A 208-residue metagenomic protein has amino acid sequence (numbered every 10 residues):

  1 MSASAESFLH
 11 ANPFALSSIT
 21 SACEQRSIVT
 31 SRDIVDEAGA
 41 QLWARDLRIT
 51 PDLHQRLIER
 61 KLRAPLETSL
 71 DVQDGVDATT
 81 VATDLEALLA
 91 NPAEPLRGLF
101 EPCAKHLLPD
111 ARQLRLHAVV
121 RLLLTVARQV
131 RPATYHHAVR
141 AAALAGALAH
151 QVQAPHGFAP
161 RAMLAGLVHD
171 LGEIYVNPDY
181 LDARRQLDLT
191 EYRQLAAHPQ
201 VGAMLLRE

Functional and structural regions predicted by a protein language model:
M1-L116, R121: Terminal helices and disordered tails flanking the catalytic cores of nucleotide-processing hydrolases
E67-A196, Q200-E208: Acidic/His-rich, divalent-metal-binding segments that scaffold phosphate/diphosphate chemistry
